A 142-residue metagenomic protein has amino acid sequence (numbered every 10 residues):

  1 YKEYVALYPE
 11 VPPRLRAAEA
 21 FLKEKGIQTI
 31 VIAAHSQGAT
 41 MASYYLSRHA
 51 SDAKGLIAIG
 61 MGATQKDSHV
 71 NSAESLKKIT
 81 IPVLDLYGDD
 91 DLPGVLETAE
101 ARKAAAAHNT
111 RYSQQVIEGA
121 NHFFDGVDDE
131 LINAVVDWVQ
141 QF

Functional and structural regions predicted by a protein language model:
Y1-K25: Alpha/beta-hydrolase active-site loop
A33-G38, A42: Gly/Ala-rich beta-loop-alpha elbow adjacent to hydrolase catalytic centers
Y44-K54: Conserved hydrolase catalytic core segment
D52-A63: A conserved short beta-strand
I79, D85-Y87: Short beta-strand/loop motif that positions the catalytic acidic residue of the alpha/beta-hydrolase fold
L92-A99: Conserved alpha/beta-hydrolase "acid-adjacent" motif
A105-F123: Catalytic histidine neighborhood in serine/cysteine hydrolases with alpha/beta-hydrolase-type architecture
D128-F142: Catalytic active-site module of serine/aspartate enzymes centered on a nucleophile-bearing elbow/loop
